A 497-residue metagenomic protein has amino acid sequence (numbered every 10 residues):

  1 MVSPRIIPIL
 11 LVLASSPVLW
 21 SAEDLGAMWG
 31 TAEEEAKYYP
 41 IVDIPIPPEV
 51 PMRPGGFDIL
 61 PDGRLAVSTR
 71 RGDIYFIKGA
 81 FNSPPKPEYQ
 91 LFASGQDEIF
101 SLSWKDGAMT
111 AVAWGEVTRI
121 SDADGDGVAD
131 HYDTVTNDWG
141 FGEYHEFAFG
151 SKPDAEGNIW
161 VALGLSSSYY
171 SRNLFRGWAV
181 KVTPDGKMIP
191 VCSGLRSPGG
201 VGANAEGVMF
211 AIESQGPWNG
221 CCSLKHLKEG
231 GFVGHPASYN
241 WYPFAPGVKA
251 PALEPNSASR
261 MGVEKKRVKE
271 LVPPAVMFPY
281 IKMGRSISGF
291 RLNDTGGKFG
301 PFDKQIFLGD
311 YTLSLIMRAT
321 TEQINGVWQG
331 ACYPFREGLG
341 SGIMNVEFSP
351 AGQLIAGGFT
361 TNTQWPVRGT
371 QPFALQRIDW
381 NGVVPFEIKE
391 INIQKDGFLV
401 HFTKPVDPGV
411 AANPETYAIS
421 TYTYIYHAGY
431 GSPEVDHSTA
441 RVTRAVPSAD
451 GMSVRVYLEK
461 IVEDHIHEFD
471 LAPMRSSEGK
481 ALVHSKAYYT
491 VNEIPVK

Functional and structural regions predicted by a protein language model:
M1-P4: N-terminal secretory signal peptides that target proteins for export/translocation
I7-V18: Bacterial N-terminal signal peptides
S21-P385, K389-E390, Q394: Beta-propeller domains with acidic blade repeats across secreted/periplasmic ectodomains and cytosolic WD/CNH propellers
N381-P408, E415: Surface beta-strand/loop "capping" patches
H401-R444, F469-S476, S485-Y489: Short, surface-exposed alpha-helix to beta-strand junction/turn motifs within ectodomains of secreted and cell-envelope
V446-D450: Blade-terminus and WD-like Trp-Asp/Gly-His loop motifs, strongest in beta-propeller folds
K460-H465: Surface-exposed, short loops/turns at beta-strand junctions within beta-sandwich domains
V483-K497: Short beta-strand elements
